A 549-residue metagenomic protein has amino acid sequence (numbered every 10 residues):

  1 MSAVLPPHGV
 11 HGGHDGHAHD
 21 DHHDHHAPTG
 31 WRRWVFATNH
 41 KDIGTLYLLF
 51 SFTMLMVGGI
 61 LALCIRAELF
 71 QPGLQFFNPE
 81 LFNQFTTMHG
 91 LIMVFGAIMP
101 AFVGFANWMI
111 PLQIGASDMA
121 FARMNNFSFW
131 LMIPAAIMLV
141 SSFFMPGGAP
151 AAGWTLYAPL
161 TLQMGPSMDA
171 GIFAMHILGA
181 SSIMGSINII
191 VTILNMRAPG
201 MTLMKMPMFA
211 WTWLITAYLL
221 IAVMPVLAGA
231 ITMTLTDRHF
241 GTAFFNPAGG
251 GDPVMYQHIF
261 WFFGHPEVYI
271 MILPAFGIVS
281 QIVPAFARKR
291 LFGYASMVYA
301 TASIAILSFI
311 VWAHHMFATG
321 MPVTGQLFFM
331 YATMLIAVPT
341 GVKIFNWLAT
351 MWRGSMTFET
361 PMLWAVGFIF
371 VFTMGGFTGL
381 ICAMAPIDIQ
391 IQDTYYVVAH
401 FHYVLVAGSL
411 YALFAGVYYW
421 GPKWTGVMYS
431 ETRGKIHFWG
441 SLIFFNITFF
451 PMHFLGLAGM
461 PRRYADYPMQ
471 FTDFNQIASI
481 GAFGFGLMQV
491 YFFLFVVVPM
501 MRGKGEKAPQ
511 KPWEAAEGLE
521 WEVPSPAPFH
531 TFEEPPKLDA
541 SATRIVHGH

Functional and structural regions predicted by a protein language model:
S2-H549: Membrane-embedded and interfacial regions of multi-pass energy-transducing membrane proteins
